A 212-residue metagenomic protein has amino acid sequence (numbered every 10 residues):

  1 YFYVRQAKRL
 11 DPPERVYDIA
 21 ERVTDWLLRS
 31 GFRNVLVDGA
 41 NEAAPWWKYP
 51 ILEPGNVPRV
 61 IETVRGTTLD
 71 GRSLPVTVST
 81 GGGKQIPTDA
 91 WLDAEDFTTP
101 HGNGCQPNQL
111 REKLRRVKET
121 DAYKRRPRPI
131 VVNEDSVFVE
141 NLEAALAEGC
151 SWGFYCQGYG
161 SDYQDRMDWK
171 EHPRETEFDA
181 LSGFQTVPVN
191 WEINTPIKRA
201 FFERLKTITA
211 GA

Functional and structural regions predicted by a protein language model:
Y1-E14: Substrate-binding cleft and catalytic face of glycoside hydrolase catalytic domains, especially the flexible beta-alpha
P12, F138, T195-K198: Alpha-helix initiation/capping motif
D18-T24, R29, N34-I193: Extracellular glycoside hydrolase catalytic/binding regions
R22, F201-I208: Charge-rich, solvent-exposed alpha-helical interaction surfaces
W191-T195, F201-E203: Eukaryote-biased activation of long, low-complexity terminal tails and linkers
A210-A212: Low-complexity, Pro/Thr/Ser/Gly/Ala-rich linker/spacer regions in secreted, extracellular modular proteins
